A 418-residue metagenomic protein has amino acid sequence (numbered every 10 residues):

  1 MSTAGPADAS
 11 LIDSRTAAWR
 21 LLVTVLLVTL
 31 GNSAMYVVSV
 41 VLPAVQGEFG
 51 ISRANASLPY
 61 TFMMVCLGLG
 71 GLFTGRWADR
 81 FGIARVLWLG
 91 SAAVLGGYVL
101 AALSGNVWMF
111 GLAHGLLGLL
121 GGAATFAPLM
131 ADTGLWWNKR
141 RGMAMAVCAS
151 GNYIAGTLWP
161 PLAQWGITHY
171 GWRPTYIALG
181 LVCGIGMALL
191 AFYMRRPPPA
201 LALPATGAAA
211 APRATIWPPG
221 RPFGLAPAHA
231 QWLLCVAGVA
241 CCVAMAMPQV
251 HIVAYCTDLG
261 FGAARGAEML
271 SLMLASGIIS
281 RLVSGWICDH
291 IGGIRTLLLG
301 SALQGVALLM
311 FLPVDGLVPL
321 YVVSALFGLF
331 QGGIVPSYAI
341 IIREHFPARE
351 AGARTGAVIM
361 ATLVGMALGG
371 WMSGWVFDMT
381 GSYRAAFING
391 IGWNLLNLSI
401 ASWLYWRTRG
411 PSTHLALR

Functional and structural regions predicted by a protein language model:
T16-V37, P227-M245, A325-L326: Pair of pore-lining "gating" transmembrane helices in MFS-fold secondary transporters
W19-R53, T74, W159-P160, P248-V253: Extracytoplasmic
V38-L42, P227-L282: Extracytoplasmic gate region of multi-pass secondary transporters
L69-V107, C288: Conserved MFS/SLC helix-loop-helix module at the cytosolic interface between two early adjacent transmembrane helices
R85-V99, R295-M310: Structural signature of the two symmetry-related core transmembrane helices
G97, W108-L116, V318-L326: Paired small-residue
A123-W137, G333-F346: Intracellular juxtamembrane helix-capping segments at the cytosolic ends of symmetry-related transmembrane helices
N152-P199: Helix-loop-helix hairpin linking two adjacent transmembrane segments in secondary transporters
